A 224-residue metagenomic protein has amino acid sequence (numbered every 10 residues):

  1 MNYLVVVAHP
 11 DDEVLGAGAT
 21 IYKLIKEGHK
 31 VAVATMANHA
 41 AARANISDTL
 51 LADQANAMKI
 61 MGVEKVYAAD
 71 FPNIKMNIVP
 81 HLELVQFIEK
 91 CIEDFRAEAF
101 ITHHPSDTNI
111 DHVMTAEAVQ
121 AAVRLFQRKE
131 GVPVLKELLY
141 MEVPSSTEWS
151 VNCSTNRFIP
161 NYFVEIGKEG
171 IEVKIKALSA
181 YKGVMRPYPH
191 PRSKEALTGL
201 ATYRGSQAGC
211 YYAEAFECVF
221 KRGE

Functional and structural regions predicted by a protein language model:
M1-L4, E27, N45-T49, K59 (+3 more regions): Metal-dependent de-N-acetylase/amidase catalytic core
N2-N45: ATP-dependent adenylation/pyrophosphate-handling site
M36, Y67-P72: Short glycine-rich catalytic loops that host catalytic nucleophiles or stabilize transition states across multiple
L50-Q54: Generic hydrophobic, amphipathic alpha-helix propensity
